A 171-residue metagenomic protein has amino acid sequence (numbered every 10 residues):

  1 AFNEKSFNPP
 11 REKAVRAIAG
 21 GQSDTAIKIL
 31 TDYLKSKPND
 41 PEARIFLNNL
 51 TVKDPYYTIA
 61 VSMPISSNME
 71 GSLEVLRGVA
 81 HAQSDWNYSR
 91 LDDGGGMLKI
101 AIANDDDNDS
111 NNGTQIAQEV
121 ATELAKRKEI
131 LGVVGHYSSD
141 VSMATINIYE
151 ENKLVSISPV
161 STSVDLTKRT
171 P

Functional and structural regions predicted by a protein language model:
F2-D54: Alpha-helical protein-protein interaction scaffolds
K13-A19, M63-E70, A101-D109, I130-H136 (+1 more regions): Second-shell loop/turn segments in exported
P38, D54-Y56, E74, G95-M97 (+4 more regions): Extracytoplasmic
D54-G78, Q83-D85: Short beta-strand segments enriched in small/hydrophobic residues
L76, A80-I100: Signal peptide-proximal N-terminal region of secreted/periplasmic/extracellular or secretory-lumen proteins
I102-T114, S139, V160-S163: Hinge/beta->alpha junction and helix N-cap segments in small-molecule ligand-binding domains
N111-L131: Short, well-structured alpha-helical segments in soluble
I130-P171: Extracytoplasmic ligand/sensor domains, especially the bilobed periplasmic-binding protein
